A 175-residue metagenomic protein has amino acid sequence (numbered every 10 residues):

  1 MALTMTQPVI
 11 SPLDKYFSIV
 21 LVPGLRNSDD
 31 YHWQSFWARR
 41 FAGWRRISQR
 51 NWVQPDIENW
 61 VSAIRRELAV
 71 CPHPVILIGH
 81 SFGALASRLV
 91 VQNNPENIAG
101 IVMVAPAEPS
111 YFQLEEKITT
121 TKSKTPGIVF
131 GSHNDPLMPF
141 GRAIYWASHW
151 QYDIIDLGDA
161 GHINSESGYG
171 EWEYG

Functional and structural regions predicted by a protein language model:
L13-H73: Active-site catalytic motif of lipid deacylating hydrolases and related acyltransferases
V20-G24, H80, G131: The conserved beta1-alpha1 loop
N27-S28, P109-S110, H133-M138: Acidic catalytic loop of the alpha/beta-hydrolase fold
A38, H133-Y152: Conserved loop-alpha-helix segment in the C-terminal half of the alpha/beta-hydrolase fold that carries the catalytic
L77-R88: Gly/Ala-rich beta-loop-alpha elbow adjacent to hydrolase catalytic centers
E96-P109, P126: A conserved short beta-strand
S123, I128-G131, D135: Short beta-strand/loop motif that positions the catalytic acidic residue of the alpha/beta-hydrolase fold
Y152-G175: C-terminal catalytic histidine-bearing segment of alpha/beta-hydrolase fold enzymes
